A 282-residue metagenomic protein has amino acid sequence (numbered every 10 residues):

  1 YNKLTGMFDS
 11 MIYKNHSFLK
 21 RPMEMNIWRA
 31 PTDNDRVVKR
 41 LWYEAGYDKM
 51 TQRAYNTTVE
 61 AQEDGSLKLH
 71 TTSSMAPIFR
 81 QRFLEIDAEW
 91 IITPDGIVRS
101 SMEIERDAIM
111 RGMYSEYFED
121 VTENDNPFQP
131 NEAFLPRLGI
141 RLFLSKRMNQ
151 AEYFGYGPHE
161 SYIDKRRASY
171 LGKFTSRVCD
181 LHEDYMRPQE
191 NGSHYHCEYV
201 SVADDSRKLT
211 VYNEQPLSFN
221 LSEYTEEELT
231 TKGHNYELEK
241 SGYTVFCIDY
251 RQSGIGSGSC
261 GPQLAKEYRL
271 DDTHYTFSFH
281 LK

Functional and structural regions predicted by a protein language model:
Y1-K282: Beta-strand/loop-rich accessory regions of lumenal/periplasmic or secreted enzymes, predominantly carbohydrate-active
